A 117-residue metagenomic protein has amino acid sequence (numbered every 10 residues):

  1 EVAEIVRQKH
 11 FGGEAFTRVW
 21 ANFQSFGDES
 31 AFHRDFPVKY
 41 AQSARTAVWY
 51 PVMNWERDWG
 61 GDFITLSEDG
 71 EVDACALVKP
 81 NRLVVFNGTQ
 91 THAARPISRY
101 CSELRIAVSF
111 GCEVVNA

Functional and structural regions predicted by a protein language model:
E1-L83, T89-A117: Fe(II)/2-oxoglutarate oxygenase catalytic core
